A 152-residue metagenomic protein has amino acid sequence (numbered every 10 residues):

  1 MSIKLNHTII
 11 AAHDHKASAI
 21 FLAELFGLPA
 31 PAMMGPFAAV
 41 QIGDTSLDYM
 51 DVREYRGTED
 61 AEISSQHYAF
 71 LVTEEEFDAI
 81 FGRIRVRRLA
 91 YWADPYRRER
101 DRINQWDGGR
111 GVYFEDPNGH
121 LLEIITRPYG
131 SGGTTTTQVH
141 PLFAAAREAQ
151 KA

Functional and structural regions predicted by a protein language model:
S2-K4, A61-S65, Q105-W106: Short glycine-enriched loop/turn motifs at secondary-structure junctions
T8, Y68: Hydrophobic adenine-recognition pocket in adenosine-nucleotide-binding enzymes
D14-P29: Amphipathic alpha-helical segments
H15-K16, A69-P117, L121, Y129 (+2 more regions): Vicinal oxygen chelate
L28-S65, V72-E74, E115, L122-T126: Conserved short beta-strand elements that form part of the metal-binding/catalytic scaffold of enzyme active sites
H140-P141: Intrinsically disordered, low-complexity Ser/Thr- and acidic-rich flexible linkers and loops, especially at boundaries
